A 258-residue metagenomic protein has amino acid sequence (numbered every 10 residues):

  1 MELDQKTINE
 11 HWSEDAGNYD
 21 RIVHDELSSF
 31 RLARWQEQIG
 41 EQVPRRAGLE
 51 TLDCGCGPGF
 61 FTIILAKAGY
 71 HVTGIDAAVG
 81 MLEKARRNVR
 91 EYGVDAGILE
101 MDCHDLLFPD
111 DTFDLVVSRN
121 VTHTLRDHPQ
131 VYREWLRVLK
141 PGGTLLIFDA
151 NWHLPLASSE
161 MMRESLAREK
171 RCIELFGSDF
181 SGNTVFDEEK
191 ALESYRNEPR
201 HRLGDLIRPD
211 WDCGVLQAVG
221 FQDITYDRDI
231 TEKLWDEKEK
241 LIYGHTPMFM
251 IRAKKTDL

Functional and structural regions predicted by a protein language model:
M1-R46, F60-I64, I230: Conserved class I S-adenosyl-L-methionine
E50-D105: Class I SAM-dependent methyltransferase SAM/SAH-binding core
H104-L115: A short acidic, Gly/Pro-enriched loop at the edge of an enzyme's catalytic core that lines a small-molecule cofactor
L115-D127: A short SAM/SAH-binding and catalytic strip from SAM-dependent methyltransferases
P129-P141: A short glycine-rich, Lys/Arg-flanked "PGG" loop and its adjoining helix->strand segment in the class I
T144-F186: Conserved class I S-adenosyl-L-methionine
L203-G220, Y226: Short alpha-helix
V219, D236-L258: Core SAM-dependent methyltransferase catalytic element
